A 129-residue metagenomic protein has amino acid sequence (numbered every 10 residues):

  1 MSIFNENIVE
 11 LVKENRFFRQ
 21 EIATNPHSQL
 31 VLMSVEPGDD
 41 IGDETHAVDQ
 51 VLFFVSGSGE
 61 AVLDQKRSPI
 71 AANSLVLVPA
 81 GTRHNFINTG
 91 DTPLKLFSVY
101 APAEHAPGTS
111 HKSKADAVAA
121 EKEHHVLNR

Functional and structural regions predicted by a protein language model:
M1-H27, H111-R129: A short, N-terminal "cap"/entry segment at the start of jelly-roll beta-barrel domains of the cupin/DSBH fold
R16, V31-T45: Conserved short histidine dyad/triad with adjacent acidic residue
P26-S28, P37, A47, K66 (+2 more regions): A generic "binding-loop/recognition-motif" signal
P26-S28, P37-D39, S58-E60, P102-A106: Short, charged/polar surface micro-motifs in flexible loops or helix N-caps
S34-E36, H46-A61, V99: Short, conserved beta-strand element in jelly-roll/cupin
D40-I41, E60, V76, A80-F86: Histidine-centered metal-chelating micro-motifs
K66-A80: Short acidic-glycine-tyrosine-enriched beta hairpin
A80-A106: Ligand-binding loop in jelly-roll beta-barrel domains
